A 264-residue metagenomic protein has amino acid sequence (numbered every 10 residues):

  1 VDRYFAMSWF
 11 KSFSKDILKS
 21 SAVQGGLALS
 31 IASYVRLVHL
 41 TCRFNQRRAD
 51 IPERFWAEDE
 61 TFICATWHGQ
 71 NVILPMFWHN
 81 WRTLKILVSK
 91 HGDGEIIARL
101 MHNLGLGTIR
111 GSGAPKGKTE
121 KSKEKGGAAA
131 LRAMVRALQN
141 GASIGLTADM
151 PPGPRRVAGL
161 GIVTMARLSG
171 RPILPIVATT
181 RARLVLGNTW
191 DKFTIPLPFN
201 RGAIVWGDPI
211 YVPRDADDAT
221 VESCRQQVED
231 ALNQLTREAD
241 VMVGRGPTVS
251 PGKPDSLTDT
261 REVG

Functional and structural regions predicted by a protein language model:
F5-R47, F77: A transmembrane-helix-recognition feature enriched in membrane-embedded lipid enzymes and envelope glyco-/phospholipid
W9-F10, R156-D217: A cross-family acyltransferase "interaction/gating" segment
R36-T61, T66-I73: A short, well-structured juxtamembrane/interface segment
T61-K121: Catalytic core of membrane glycerolipid acyltransferases/transacylases, capturing the structured, soluble-facing
G127-M165, S169: Catalytic-site beta-strand/loop segments enriched in glycine and acidic/polar residues
M242-G264: Short, highly charged C-terminal tails/helix-capping segments
